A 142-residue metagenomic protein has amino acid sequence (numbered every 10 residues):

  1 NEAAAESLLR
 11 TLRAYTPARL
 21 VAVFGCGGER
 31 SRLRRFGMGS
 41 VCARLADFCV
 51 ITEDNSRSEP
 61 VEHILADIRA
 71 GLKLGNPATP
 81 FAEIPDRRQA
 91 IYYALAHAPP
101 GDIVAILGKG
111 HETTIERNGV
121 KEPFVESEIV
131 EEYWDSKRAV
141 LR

Functional and structural regions predicted by a protein language model:
N1-R142: ATP-dependent carboxylate-amine ligase
